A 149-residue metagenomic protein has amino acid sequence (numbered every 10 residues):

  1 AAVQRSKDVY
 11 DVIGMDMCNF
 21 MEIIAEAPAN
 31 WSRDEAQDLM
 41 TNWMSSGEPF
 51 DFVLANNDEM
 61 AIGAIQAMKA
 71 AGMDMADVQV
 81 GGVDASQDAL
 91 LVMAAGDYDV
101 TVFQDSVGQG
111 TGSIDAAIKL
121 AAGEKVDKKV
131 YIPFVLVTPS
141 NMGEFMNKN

Functional and structural regions predicted by a protein language model:
A1-N149: A residue-level marker of the well-folded mature domains of exported/periplasmic proteins
